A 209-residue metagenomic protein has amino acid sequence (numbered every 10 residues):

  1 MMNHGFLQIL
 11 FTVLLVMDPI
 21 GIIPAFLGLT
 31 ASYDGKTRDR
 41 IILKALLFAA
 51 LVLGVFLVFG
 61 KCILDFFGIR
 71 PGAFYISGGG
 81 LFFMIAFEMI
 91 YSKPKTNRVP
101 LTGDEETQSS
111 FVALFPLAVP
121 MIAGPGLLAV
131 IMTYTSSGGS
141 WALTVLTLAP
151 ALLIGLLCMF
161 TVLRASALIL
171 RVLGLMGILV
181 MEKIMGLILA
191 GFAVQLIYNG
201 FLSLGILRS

Functional and structural regions predicted by a protein language model:
M1-V16, S92, V99-A118: Small-residue-enriched transmembrane helix starts and helix-helix packing motifs in multi-pass inner-membrane proteins
G5-I22, G72-L81, L146-M159: Structural signature of hydrophobic alpha-helical transmembrane segments
G5-L57: Juxtamembrane transmembrane-helix termini in multi-pass membrane transport proteins
G35-K61, G138-R171: A small-residue-rich subset of transmembrane alpha-helices
D39-K93: Membrane helix-loop-helix hairpins that form the core translocation module of multi-pass transporters
G54-F59, L117-T133, L189-S203: Hydrophobic alpha-helical transmembrane segments in multi-pass integral membrane proteins
G68-G72, T161-M181: Membrane interface segments of multi-pass transport proteins and intramembrane proteases
L81-T102, A193-S203: Transmembrane helix exit motif
